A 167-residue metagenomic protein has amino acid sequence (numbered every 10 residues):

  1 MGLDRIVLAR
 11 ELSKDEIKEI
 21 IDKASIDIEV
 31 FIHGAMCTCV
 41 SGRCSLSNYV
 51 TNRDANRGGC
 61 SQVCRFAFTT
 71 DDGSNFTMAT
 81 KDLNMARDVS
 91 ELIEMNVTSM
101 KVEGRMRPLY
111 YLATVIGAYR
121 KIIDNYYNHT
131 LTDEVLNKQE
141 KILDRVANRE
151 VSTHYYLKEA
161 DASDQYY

Functional and structural regions predicted by a protein language model:
L3-Y167: Surface-exposed amphipathic alpha-helical tracts and adjacent flexible/coil segments at the periphery of soluble enzymes
